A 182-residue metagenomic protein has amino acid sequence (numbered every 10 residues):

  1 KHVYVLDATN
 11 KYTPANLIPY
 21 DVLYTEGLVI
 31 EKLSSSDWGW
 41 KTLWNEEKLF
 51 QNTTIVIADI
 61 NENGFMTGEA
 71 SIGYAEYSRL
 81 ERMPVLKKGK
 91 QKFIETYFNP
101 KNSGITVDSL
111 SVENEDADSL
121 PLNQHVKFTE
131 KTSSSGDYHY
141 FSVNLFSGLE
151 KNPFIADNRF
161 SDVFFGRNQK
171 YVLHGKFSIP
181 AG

Functional and structural regions predicted by a protein language model:
K1-G182: A sensor for short, sequence-defined functional sites
